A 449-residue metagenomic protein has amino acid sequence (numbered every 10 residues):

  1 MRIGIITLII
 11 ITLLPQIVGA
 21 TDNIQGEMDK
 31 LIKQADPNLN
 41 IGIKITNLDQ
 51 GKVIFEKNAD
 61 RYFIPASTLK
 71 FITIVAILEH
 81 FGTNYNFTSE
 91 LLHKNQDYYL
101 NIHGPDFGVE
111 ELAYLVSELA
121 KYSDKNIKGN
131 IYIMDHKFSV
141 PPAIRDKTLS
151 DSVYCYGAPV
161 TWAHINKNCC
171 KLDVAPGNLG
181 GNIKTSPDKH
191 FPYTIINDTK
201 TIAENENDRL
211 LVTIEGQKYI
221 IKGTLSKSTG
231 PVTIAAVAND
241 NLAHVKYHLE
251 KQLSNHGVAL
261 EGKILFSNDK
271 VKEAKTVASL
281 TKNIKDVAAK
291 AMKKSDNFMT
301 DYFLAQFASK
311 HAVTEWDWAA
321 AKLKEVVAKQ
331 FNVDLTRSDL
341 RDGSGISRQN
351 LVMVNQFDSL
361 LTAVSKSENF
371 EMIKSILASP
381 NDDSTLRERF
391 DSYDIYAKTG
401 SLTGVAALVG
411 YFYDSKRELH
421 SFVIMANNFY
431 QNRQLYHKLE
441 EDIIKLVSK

Functional and structural regions predicted by a protein language model:
M1-I5: Positively charged n-region of N-terminal signal peptides that target proteins for export
T7-P15: Bacterial N-terminal signal peptides
A20-Y62, F81-N84, E118-K125: Beta-lactamase-like hydrolase cores
I43-I45, S89-L92, V409: Short beta-strand scaffold segments in enzyme catalytic cores
G51, K70-I77, I131, A163 (+5 more regions): Residue-level preference for non-acidic, small/hydrophobic
I54-E56, L304-K449: Small-residue-rich helix-loop
E56-A76, H80, A288: Short active-site loop at a secondary-structure junction that contains or immediately precedes the catalytic residue(s)
F81-D334: Conserved serine DD-peptidase/penicillin-binding transpeptidase domain and beta-lactam-recognizing active-site
